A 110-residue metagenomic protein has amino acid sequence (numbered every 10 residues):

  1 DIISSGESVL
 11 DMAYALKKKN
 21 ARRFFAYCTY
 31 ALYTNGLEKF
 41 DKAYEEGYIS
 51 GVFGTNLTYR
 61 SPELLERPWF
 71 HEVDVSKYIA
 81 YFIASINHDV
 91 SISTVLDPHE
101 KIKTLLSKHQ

Functional and structural regions predicted by a protein language model:
I2-Q110: PRPP-associated nucleotide enzymes
